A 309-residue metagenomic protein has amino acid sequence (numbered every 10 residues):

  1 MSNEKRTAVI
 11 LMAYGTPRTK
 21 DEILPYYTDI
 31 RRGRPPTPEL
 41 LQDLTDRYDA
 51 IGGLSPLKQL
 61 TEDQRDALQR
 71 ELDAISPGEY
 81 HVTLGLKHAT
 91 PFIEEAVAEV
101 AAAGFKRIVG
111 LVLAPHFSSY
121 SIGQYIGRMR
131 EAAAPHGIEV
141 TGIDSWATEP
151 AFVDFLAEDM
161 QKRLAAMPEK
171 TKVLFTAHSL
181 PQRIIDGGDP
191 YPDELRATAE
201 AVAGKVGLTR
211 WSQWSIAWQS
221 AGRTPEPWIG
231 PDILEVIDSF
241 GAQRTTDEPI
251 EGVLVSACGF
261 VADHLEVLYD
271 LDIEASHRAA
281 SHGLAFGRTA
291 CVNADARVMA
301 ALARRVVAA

Functional and structural regions predicted by a protein language model:
S2-A309: Active-site-proximal alpha-helix that buttresses catalytic centers in soluble enzyme cores
